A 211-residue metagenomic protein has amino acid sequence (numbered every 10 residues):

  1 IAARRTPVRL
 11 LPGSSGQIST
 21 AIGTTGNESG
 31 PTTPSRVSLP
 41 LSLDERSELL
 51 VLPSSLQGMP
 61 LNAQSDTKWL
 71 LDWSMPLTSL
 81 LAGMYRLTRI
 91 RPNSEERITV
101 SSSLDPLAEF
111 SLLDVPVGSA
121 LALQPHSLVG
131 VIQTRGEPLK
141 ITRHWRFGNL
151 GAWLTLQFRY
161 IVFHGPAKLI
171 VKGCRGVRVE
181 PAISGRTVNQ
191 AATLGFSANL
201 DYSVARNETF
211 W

Functional and structural regions predicted by a protein language model:
I1-W211: Phosphate/adenylate-binding glycine loop and adjacent helical scaffold
